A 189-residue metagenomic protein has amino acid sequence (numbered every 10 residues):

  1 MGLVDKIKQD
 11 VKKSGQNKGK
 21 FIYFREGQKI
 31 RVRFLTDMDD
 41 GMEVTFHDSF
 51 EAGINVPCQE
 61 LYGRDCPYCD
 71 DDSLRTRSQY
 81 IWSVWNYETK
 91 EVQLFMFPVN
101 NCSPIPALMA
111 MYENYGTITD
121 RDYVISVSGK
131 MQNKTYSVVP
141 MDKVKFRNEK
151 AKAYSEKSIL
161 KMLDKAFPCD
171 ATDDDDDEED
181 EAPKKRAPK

Functional and structural regions predicted by a protein language model:
M1-E113, S158-A171, E178, P183-K189: OB-fold ssDNA-binding interfaces and closely related basic DNA-contact patches used across DNA replication/repair
Q59, T119-D122, K150, L163: Glycine-rich loops and low-complexity Gly/Arg-rich segments that provide flexible linkers or classic glycine-based
Q79-I81, D122, T135: Broad gene-expression machinery/nucleic-acid interaction feature
M109-A110, V124, V139: N-terminal, helix-rich and Lys/Arg-enriched segments in bacterial and organellar proteins
I118-Q132: Flexible glycine-rich surface loops and low-complexity tracts that mediate binding to linear polymers
S128-S155: OB-fold/S1-family single-stranded nucleic acid-binding modules
S137-D142, T172-E179: Winged-helix/helix-turn-helix nucleic-acid-interaction surface
